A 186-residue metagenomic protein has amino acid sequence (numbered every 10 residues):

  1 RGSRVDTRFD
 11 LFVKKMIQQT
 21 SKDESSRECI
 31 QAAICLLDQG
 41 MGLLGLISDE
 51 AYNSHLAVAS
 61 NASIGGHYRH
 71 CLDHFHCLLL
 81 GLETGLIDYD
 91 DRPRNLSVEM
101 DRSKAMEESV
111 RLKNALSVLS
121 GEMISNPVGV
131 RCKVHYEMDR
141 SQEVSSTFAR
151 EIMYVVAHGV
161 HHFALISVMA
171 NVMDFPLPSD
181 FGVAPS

Functional and structural regions predicted by a protein language model:
R1-K15: N-terminal amphipathic/basic-hydrophobic helices that include classical n-h-c signal peptides and signal-anchor
M16-I34, D38: Extreme N-terminal tail/first-helix region
I17-E24, D73-L119, S125-R140, F175-S186: Short, helix-capping/interhelical loops that line the mouth of catalytic, cofactor-, or ligand-binding pockets
A33-G40, I64-L78, R102-L116, V155-I166: Alpha-helical transition-metal enzyme core signature, strongest for iron centers
Q39, L43-E50, C77, G81 (+3 more regions): Amphipathic, soluble alpha-helical interaction motifs
G40-S63, L79-S97, D139-S145: Helix-loop segments that flank and shape redox-cofactor active sites
V144-A157: Individual transmembrane alpha-helices with interfacial aromatic-anchor signatures
H158, H162-S186: Preference for long, well-ordered alpha-helical segments
